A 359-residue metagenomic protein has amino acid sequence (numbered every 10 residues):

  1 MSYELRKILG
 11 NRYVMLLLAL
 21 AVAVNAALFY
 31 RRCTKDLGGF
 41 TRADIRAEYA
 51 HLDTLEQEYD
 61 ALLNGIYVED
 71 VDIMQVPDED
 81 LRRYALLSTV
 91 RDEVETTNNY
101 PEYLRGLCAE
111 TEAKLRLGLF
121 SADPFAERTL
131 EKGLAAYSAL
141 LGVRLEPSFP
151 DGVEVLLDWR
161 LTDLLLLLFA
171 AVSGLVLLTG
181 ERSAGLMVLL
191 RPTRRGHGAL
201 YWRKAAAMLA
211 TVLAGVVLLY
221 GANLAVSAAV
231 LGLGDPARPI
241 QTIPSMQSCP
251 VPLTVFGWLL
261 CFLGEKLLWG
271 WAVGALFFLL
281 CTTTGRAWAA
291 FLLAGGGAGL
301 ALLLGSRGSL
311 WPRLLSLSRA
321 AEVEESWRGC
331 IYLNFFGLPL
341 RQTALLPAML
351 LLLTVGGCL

Functional and structural regions predicted by a protein language model:
M1-L18: Aromatic- and glycine-rich beta-strand/loop motifs that create alpha-glucan
E4-I8, L279-T283, A348-L359: Junction motif at the cytosolic side of a transmembrane helix
Y13, G196-H197, R286-F291: Membrane-helix interface segments
A19-A21, W288-A301, L317-A320: Central hydrophobic cores of alpha-helical transmembrane segments in multi-pass integral membrane proteins
V24-E69, L107-E181, W202-A287, L303-G305 (+1 more regions): Secretory targeting signals
E69-R116: Extracytoplasmic loops/domains of multi-pass membrane proteins
G174-L189, T193, H197: Transmembrane helix boundary and interhelical loop/hinge segments in multi-pass membrane proteins
R307-R319: Extracellular/periplasmic helix-loop junction at the C-terminal end of a transmembrane helix in multi-pass membrane
